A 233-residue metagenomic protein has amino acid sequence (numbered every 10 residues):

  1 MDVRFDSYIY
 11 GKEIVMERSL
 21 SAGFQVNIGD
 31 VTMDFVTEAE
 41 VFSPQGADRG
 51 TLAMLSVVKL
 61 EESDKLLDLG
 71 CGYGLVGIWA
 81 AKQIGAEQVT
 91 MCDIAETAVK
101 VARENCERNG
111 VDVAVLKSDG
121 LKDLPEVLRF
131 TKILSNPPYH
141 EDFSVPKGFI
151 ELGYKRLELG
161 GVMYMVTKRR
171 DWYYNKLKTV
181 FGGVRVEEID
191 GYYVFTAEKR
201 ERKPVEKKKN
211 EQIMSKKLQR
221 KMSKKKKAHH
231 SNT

Functional and structural regions predicted by a protein language model:
M1-G29, E40, K217-K225, H229-T233: N-terminal auxiliary segments of SAM/dcSAM-dependent transferases
E13-E61: SAM-dependent Rossmann-like transferase core, predominantly class I methyltransferases with a strong bias toward
R49-S135: Conserved SAM/SAH cofactor-binding pocket of Class I
A80, G153, L177: Class I S-adenosylmethionine-dependent transferase superfamily signal
D93-A98, V145, K168-R169: Short beta->alpha hinge that forms the Motif I/post-I loop of the SAM-binding pocket
K147-L159: A short glycine-rich, Lys/Arg-flanked "PGG" loop and its adjoining helix->strand segment in the class I
G160-T167: Conserved beta-strand signature within the Rossmann-like core of class I S-adenosyl-L-methionine
D190-T233: Core SAM-dependent methyltransferase catalytic element
